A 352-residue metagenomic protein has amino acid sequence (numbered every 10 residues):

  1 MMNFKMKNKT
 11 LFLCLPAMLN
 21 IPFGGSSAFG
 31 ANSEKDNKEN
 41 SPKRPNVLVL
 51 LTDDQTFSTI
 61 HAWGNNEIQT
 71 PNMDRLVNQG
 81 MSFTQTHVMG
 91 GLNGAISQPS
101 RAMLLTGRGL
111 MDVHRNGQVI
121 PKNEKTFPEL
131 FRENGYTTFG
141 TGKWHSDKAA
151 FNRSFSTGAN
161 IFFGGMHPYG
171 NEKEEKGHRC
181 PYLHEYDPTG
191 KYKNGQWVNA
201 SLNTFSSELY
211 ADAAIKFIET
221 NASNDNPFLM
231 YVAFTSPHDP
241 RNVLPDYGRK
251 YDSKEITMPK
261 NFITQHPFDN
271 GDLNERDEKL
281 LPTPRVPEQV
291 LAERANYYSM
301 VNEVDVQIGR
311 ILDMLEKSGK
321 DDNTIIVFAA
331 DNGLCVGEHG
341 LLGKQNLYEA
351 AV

Functional and structural regions predicted by a protein language model:
M2-L13: Bacterial N-terminal signal peptides that target proteins for export
L13-G24: Bacterial N-terminal signal peptides
F23-V352: Formylglycine-dependent sulfatase
